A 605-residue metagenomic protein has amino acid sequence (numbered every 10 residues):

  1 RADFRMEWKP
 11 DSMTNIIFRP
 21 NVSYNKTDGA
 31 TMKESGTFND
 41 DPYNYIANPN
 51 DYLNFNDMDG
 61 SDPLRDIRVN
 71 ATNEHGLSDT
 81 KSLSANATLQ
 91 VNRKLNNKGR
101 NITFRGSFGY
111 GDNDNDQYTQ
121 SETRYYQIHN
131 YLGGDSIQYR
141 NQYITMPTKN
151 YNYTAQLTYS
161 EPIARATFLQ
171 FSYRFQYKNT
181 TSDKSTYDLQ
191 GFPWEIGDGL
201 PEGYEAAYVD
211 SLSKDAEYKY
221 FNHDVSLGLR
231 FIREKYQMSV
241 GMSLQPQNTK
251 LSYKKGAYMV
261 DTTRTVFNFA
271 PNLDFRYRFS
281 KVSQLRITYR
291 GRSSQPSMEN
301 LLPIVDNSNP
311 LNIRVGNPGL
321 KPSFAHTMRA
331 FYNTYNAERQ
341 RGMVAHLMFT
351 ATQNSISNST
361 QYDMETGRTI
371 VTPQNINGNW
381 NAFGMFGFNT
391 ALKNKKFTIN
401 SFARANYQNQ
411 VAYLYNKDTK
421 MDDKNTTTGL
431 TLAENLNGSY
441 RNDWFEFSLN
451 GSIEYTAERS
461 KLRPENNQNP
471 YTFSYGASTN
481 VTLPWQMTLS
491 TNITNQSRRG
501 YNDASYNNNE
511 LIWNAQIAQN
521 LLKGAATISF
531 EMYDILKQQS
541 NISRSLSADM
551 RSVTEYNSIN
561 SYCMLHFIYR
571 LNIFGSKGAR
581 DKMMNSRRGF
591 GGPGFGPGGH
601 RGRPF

Functional and structural regions predicted by a protein language model:
R1-F605: Primarily recognizes Gram-negative and organellar outer-membrane beta-barrels
